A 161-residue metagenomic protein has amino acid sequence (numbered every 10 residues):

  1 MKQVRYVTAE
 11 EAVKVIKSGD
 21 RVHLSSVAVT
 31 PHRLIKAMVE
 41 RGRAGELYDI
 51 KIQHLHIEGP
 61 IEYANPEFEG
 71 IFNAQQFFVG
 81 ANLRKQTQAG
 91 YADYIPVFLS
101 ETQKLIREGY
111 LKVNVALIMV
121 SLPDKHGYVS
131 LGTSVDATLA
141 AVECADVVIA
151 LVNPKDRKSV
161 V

Functional and structural regions predicted by a protein language model:
M1-V161: Conserved alpha/beta enzyme-core scaffold
